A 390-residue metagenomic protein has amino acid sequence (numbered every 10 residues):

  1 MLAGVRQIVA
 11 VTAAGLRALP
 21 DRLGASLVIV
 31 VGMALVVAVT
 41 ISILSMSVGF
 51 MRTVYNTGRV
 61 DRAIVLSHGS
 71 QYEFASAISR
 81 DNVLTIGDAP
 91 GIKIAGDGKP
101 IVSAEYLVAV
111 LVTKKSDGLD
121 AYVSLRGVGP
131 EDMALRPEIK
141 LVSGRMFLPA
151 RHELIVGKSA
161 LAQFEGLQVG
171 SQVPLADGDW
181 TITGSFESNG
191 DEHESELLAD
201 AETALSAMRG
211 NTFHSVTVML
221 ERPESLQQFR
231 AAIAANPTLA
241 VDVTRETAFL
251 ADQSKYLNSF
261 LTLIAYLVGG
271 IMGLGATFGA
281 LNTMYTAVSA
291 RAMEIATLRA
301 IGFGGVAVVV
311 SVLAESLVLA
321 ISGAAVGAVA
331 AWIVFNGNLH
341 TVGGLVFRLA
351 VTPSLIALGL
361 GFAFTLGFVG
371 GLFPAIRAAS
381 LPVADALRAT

Functional and structural regions predicted by a protein language model:
M1-A38: N-terminal Sec/SRP start-transfer signal
T12, S26-V30, V329-A330, P353-G361: Hydrophobic alpha-helical transmembrane segments
L23-F50, N258-E294, L317-S322, V369: Hydrophobic alpha-helical transmembrane segments of multi-pass inner-membrane transport and secretion
A34, A38-S124, S143-R145, A150 (+3 more regions): Hydrophobic, regular-secondary-structure patches
T57, K93-I94, T113-D120, V169-A265: Mechanotransmission and gating elements of multispan inner-membrane complexes involved in transport and envelope
S103-V108, L119-E131, R136-T203, G210-T212: Hydrophobic secondary-structure segments that place a key small or acidic residue at a functional site
Y285, M293-L339, L358, F362-L366 (+2 more regions): Transmembrane alpha-helical interface segments in multi-pass membrane proteins
I376-T390: Short cytosolic juxtamembrane segments of multi-pass membrane proteins
